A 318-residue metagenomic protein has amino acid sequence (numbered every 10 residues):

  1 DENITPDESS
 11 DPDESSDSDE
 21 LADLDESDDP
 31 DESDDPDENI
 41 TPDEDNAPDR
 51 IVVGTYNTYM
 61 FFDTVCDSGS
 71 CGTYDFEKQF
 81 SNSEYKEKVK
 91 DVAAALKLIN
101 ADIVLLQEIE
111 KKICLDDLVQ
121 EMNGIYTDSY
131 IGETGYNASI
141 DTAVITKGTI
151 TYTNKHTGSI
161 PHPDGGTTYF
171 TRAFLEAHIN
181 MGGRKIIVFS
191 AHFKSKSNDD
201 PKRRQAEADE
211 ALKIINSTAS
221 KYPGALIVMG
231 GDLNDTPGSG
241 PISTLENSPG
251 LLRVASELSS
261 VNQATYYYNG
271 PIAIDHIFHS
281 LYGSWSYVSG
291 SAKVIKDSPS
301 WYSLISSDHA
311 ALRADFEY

Functional and structural regions predicted by a protein language model:
D1-D45: Asp/Glu-rich intrinsically disordered low-complexity tracts
P6, P30, P36-E121, T134-I140 (+1 more regions): N-terminal, active-site-proximal structural segment of metallo-dependent hydrolase catalytic domains
R50-D63, H156-T157, K185-S195: Active-site-proximal beta-strand elements of phosphoester/diester hydrolases
Y56-T58, V92-L115, V188, H192 (+4 more regions): Active-site beta-strand/loop signature of hydrolases that rely on acidic residues for catalysis
F76-S83, A95, N100-E108, I131-G132 (+6 more regions): Second-shell loop/turn segments in exported
I103, I109-K185, F193: Structured beta-strand-rich core segments of catalytic domains in phosphoester-bond hydrolases
N180-E210: Metal-dependent phosphoester/phosphodiester hydrolase catalytic core
I215-V228, D235-Y318: Metal-dependent phosphoester-hydrolase catalytic domains
